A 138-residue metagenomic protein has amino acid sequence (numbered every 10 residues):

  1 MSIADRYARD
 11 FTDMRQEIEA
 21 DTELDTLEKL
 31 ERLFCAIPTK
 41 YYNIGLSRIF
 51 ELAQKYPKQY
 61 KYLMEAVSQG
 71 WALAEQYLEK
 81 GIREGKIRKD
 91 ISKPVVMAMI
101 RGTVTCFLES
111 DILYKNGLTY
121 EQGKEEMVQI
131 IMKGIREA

Functional and structural regions predicted by a protein language model:
M1-Y7: Alpha-helical DNA-contacting segments of helix-turn-helix folds
F11: Conserved active-site beta-strand element of glycosyltransferases/polysaccharide synthases
Q16-N43, M97-I100: Hydrophobic alpha-helical connector segments
I18, T22, I44, R48-L52 (+2 more regions): Secondary-structure edge/capping motif, primarily at the C-terminal ends of alpha-helices and the immediately following
E28, R32, T39, A72 (+3 more regions): C-terminal peripheral helix-coil segments that are non-catalytic and often amphipathic
T39-E75, V95: Short secondary-structure transition hinges
S92: Cytochrome P450 heme-binding "Cys pocket" and the immediately downstream C-terminal segment
